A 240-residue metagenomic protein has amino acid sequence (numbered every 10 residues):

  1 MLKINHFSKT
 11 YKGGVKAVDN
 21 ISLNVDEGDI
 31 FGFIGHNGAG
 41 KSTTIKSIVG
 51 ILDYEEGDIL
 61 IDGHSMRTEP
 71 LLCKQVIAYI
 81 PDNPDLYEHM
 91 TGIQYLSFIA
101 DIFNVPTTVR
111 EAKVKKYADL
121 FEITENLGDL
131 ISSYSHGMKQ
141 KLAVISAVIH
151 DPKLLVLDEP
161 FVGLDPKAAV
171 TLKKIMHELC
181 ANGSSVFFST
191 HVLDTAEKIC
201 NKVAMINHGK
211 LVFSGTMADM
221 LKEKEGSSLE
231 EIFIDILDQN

Functional and structural regions predicted by a protein language model:
G57-T68, L72-C73: Conserved ABC transporter NBD signature motif
S97, D101, T108-N126: Conserved ABC ATPase "signature" region
L155-E159: Catalytic Walker B motif of ABC-type/P-loop ATPase nucleotide-binding domains
A169-N182: Helical segment within the ABC ATPase nucleotide-binding domain
S214-G215: ABC ATPase "signature
